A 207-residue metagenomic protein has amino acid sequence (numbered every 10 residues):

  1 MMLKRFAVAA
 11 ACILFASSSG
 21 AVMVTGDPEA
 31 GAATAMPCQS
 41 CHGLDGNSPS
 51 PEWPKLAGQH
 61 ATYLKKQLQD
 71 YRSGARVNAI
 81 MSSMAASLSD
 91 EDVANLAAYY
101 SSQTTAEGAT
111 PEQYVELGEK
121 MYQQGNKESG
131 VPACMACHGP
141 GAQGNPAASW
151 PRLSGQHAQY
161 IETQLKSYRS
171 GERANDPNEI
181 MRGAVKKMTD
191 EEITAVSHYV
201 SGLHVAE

Functional and structural regions predicted by a protein language model:
M2-A21: Gram-negative bacterial Sec-dependent N-terminal signal peptides
S18-A35, P49-E52, S102-E128, E207: Electrostatic cytochrome c docking/interface patches
A21, S102, L117-Q124, M135 (+6 more regions): Predominantly soluble domains enriched in secretory-pathway, periplasmic, or organellar proteins
G26-S73: The feature marks the first
E29-M36, A61, Q123-M135, S154-T163: Sequence context surrounding c-type heme c attachment/ligation sites in exported
G31, C38-D45, L96, V131-P140 (+2 more regions): The canonical Cys-X-X-Cys-His
P49-K55, D70-Q113, P146-R152, R169-A195 (+1 more regions): Axial heme c-ligation environment in periplasmic c-type cytochrome domains
